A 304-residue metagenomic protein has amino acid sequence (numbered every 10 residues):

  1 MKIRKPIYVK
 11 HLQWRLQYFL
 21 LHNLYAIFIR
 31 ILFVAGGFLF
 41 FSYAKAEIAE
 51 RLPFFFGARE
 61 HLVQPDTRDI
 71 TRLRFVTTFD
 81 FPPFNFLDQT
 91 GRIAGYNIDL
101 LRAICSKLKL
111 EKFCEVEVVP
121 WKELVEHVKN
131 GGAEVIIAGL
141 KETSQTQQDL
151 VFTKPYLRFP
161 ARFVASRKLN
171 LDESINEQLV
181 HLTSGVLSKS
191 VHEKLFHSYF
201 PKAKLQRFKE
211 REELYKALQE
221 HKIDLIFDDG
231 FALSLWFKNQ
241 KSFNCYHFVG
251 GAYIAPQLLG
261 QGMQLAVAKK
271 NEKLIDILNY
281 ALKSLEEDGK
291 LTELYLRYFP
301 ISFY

Functional and structural regions predicted by a protein language model:
K2-R4, F41-Y304: Proline/Glycine/Serine-rich low-complexity intrinsically disordered segments that serve as flexible stalks/linkers
Y8-V9, I31: Ser/Thr/Pro/Gly-rich low-complexity, intrinsically disordered segments
Q17: Surface-exposed binding/hinge segments that line and control ligand-binding clefts or catalytic entry sites
L21-A46: Classical Sec-dependent N-terminal signal peptides that target proteins to the secretory pathway
